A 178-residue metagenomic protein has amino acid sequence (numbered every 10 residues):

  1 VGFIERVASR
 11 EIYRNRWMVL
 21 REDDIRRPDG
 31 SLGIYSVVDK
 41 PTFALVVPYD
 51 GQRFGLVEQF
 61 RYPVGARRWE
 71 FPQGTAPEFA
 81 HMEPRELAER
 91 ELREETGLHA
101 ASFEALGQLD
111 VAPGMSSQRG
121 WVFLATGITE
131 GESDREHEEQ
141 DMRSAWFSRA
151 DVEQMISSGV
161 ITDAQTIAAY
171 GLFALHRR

Functional and structural regions predicted by a protein language model:
V1-I4, S31, R67, A105 (+3 more regions): Nudix hydrolase/Nudix homology domain
V1-S9, H99: N-terminal short leaders/motifs
A8-L45, D50: Acidic, metal-coordinating catalytic segment for phosphate/diphosphate chemistry, firing primarily on the Nudix
V19, P41, R53, R61-P63 (+5 more regions): Active-site segment of metal-dependent pyrophosphate-handling enzymes, primarily the Nudix hydrolase catalytic core
E22-D24, P48, L124-T126, W146-S148 (+1 more regions): Short, well-ordered beta-strand micro-motif
S36-V37, Q59, D110, T166: Short clusters of small/polar residues that mark proteolytic maturation junctions
V38, A44-R90, E138: Conserved Nudix-box catalytic region and its N-terminal flanking loop in Nudix hydrolases and closely related
R90-E95, S148: Catalytic glutamate of the conserved HExxH
